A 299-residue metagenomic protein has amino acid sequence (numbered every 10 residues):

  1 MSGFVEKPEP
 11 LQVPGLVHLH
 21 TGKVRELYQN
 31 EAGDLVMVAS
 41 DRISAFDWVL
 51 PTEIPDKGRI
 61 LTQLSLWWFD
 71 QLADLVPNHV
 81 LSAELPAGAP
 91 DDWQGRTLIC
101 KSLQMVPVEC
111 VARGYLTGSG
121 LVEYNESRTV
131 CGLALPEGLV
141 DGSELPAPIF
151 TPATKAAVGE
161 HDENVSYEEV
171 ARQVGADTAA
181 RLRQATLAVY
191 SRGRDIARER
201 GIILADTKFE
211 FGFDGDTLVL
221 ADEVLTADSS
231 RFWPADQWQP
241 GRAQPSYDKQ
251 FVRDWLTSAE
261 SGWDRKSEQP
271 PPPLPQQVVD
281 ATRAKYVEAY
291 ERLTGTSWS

Functional and structural regions predicted by a protein language model:
S2-A156, R265-S299: Active-site loop/lid in soluble adenylation, ligation, and acyl-transfer enzymes
S40, R192, V219-A227: Catalytic cores of nucleic-acid ligases and guanylyltransferases
P51, R172, A176-A180, Q276: Active-site oxyanion-binding pockets that recognize sulfate/phosphate
R59, Q63, D177, R181-A188 (+3 more regions): Generic recognition of stable, solvent-exposed alpha-helical segments in well-folded globular domains
A112, L204-V224: Conserved metal-phosphate-binding beta-hairpin within the catalytic cores of diverse ATP-dependent phosphoryl-transfer
E144-A176: A short mid-domain helix/strand-loop element embedded in enzyme catalytic domains that forms or borders the active-site
V174-A205: A long amphipathic alpha-helix within ATP-dependent nucleotide-binding catalytic cores
V224-A289, L293: C-terminal helix-cap and adjacent tail motif
